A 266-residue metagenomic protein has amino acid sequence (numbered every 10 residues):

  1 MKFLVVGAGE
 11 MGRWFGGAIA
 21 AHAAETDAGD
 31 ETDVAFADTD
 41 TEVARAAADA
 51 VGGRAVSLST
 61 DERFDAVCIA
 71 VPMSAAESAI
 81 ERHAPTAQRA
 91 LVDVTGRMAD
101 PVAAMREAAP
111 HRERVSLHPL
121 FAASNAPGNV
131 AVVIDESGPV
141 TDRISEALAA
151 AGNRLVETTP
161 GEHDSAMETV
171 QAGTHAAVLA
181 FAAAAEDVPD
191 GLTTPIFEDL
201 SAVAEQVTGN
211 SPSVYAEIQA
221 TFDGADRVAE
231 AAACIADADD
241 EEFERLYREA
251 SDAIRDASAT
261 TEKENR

Functional and structural regions predicted by a protein language model:
M1-G53, E62: NAD(P)+-binding Rossmann beta1-loop-alpha1 motif at the extreme N-terminus of oxidoreductases
K2, D65-A66, A90: Structural motif
R54-S59, V156-P160: Short acidic-hydrophobic, aromatic-tinged amphipathic segments that line or gate anion-handling sites
L58-P85: Rossmann-like NAD(P)-binding element
V67-I69, V92-D93, V132: Redox-cofactor binding/interface segments in oxidoreductases and associated redox assembly factors
H83-Q88, A108-A109: Short, conserved loop/helix-junction motifs that constitute active-site signature segments in enzyme catalytic cores
R97-R154: Rossmann-fold dinucleotide-binding core
R154-R266: An accessory alpha-helical subdomain
